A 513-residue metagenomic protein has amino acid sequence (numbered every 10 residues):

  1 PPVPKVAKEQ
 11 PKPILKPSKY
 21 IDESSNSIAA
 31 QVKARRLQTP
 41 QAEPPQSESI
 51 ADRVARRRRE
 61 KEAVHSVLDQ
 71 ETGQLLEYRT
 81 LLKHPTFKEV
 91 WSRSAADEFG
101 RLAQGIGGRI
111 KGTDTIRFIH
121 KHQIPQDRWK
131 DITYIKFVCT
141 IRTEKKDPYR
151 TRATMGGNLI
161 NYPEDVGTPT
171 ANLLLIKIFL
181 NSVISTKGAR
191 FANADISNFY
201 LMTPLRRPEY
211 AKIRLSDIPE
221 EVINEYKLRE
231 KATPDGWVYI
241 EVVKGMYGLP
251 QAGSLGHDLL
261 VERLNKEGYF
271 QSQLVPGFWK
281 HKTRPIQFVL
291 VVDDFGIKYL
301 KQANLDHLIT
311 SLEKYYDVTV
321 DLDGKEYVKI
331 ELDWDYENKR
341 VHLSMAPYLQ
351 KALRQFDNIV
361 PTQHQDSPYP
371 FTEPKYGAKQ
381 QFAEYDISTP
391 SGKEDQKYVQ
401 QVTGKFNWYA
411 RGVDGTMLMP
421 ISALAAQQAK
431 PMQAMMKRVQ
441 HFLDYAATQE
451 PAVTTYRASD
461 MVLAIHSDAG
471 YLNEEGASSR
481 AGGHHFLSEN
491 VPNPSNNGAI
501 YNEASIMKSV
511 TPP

Functional and structural regions predicted by a protein language model:
V3-P513: Long, low-complexity, charge-biased intrinsically disordered regions
